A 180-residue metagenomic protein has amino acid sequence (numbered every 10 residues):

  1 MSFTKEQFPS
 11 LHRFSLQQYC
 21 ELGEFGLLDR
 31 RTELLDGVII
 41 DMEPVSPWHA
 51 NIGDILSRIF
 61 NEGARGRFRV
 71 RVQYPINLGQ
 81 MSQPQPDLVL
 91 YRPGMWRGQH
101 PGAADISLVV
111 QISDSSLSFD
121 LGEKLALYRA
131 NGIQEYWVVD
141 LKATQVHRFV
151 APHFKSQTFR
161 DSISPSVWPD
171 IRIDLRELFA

Functional and structural regions predicted by a protein language model:
M1-A180: Gly/Pro/Ser/Thr-rich low-complexity, intrinsically disordered segments predominantly at protein N-termini
